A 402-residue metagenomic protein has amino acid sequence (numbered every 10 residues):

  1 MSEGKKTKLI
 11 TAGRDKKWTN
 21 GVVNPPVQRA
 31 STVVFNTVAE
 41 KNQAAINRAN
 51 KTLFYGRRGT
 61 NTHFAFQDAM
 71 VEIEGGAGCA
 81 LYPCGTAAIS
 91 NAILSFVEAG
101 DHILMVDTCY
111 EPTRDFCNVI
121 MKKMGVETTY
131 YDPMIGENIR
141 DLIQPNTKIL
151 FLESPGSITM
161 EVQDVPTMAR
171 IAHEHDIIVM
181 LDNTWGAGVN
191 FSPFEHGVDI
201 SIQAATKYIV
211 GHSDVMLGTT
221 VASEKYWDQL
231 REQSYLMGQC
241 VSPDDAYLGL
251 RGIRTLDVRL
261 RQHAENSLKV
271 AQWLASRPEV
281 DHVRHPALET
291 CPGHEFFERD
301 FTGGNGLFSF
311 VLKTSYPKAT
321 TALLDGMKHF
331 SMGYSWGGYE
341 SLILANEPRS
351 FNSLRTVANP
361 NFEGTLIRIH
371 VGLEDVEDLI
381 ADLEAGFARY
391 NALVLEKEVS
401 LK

Functional and structural regions predicted by a protein language model:
M1-Q28: Short conserved active-site loop signatures built around small residues
L9-W18, C79-R277, K397: Conserved PLP-enzyme active-site core in the AAT-like
T37-A87, T113-V119: Conserved N-terminal alpha-helix of the aminotransferase class I/II PLP-enzyme fold
M70, S234-A322, G326-M327: Structural motif of enzymes handling amino- and sulfur-group chemistry
N118-V119, E127-T129, R259, T314 (+1 more regions): PLP-dependent enzyme catalytic core of the Aspartate aminotransferase-like
I149, I178, I200, H282 (+2 more regions): Structural preference for beta-strand elements that scaffold enzyme active sites
G238, G326-S335, G386-E396: A common structural junction motif
A287, D325-L354: Conserved PLP cofactor-binding pocket of PLP-dependent enzymes
